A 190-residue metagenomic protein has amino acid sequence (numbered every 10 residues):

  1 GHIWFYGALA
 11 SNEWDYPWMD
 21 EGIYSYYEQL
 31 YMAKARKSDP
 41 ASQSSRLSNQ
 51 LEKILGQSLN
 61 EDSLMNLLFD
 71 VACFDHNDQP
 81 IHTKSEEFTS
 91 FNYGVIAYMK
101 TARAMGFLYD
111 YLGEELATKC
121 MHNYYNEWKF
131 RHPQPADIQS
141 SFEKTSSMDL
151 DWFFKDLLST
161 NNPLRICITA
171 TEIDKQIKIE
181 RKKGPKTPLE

Functional and structural regions predicted by a protein language model:
G1-P188: Hydrophobic alpha-helical and helix-loop surface patches within well-folded domains that function as non-catalytic
